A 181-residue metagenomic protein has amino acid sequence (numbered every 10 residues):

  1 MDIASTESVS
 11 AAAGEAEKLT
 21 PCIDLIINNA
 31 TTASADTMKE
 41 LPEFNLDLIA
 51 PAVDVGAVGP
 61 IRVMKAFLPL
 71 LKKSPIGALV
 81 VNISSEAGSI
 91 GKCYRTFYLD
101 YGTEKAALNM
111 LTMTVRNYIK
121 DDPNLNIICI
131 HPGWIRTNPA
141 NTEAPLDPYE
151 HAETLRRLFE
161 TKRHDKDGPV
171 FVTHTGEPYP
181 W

Functional and structural regions predicted by a protein language model:
M1-A11: The beta1-alpha1 cofactor-binding region of Rossmann-like NAD(H)/NADP(H)-dependent oxidoreductases
I3, A30, S85, P132 (+1 more regions): Active-site loop/turn elements of alpha/beta-hydrolase fold enzymes, especially the short glycine-/histidine-rich
A13, M64, T112, A152-L155: Short-chain dehydrogenase/reductase
E15-N28, S34-T37, N45: A glycine-rich helix->loop->beta "capping" turn within Rossmann-like NAD(P)(H)-dependent oxidoreductase domains
T32-S34, K39-V53, V58-I61, K72-D121: Catalytic loop of short-chain dehydrogenase/reductase
L79-V81, N126-I128, V170: Rossmann-like NAD(H)/NADP(H) cofactor-binding core
G88-I90, K120-E143: Flexible, glycine-rich beta-alpha linker
C129-P132, N141-W181: C-terminal helical subdomain
